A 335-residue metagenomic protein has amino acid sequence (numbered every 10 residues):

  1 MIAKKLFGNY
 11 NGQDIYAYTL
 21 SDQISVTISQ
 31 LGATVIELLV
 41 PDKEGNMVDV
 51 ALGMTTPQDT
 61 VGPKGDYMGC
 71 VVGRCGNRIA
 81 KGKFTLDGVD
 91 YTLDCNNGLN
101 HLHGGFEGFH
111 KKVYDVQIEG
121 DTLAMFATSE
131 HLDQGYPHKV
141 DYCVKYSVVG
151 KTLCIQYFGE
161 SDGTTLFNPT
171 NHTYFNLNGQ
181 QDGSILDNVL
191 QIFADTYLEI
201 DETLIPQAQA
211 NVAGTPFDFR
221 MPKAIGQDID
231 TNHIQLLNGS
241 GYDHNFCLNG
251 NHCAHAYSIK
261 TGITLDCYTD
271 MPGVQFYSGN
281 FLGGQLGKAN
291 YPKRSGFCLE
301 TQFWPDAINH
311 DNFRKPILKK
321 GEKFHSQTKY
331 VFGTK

Functional and structural regions predicted by a protein language model:
M1-K335: An exposed, glycine/acidic-rich loop-and-rim segment of catalytic or binding clefts
